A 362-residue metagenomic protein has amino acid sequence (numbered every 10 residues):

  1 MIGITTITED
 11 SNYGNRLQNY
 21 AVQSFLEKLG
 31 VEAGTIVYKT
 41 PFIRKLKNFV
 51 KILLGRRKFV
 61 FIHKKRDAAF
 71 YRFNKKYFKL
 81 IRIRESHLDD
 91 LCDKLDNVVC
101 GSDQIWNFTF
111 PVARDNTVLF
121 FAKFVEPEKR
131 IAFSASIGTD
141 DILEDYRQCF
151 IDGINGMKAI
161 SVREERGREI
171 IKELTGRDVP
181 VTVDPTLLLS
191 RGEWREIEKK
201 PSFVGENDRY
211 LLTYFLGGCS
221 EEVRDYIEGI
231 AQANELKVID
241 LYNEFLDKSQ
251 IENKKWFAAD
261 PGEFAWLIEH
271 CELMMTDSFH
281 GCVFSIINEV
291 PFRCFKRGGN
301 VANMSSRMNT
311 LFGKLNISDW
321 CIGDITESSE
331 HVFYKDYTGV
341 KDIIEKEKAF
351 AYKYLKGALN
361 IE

Functional and structural regions predicted by a protein language model:
M1-E362: Active-site anion-handling motifs in enzyme catalytic cores
